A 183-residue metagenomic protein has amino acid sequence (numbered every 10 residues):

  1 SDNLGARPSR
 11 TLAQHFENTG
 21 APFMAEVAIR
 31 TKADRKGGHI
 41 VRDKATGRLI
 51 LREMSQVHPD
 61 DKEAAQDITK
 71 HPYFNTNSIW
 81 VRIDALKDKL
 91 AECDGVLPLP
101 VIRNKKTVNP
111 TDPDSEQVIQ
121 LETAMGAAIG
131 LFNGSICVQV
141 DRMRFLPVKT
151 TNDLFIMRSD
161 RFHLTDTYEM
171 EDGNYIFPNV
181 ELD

Functional and structural regions predicted by a protein language model:
S1: Divalent-metal (Mg2+/Mn2+/Ca2+)-assisted nucleotide/phosphate chemistry catalytic cores
L4-Q14: Acidic donor-binding/catalytic loop of UDP-sugar-dependent glycosyltransferases, especially processive GT2
Q14-D183: Left-handed beta-helix
